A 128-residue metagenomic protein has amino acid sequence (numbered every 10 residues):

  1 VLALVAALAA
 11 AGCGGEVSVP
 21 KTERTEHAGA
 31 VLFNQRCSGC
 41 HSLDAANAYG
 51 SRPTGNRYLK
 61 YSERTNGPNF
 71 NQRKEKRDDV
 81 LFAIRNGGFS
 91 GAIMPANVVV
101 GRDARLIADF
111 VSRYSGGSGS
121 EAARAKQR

Functional and structural regions predicted by a protein language model:
V1-L2: Bacterial N-terminal signal peptides that target proteins for export
V5-A6: Gram-negative bacterial Sec-dependent N-terminal signal peptides
A9-G12: C-terminal motif of bacterial Sec signal peptides marking the signal peptidase cleavage site
V17-T25, A30-N69, N86-I93, R113-A123: Periplasmic/extracellular electron-transfer cofactor-ligation site, primarily the c-type cytochrome heme-c attachment
G67, R77, L81-I84, A104 (+1 more regions): Extracytoplasmic/secreted envelope proteins and their assembly/folding machinery, especially bacterial periplasmic
Q72-R73: Short, surface-exposed ligand-recognition loops at beta-strand->loop->(often short) alpha-helix junctions that present
R77, L81-G91, P95-N97: Extended amphipathic secondary-structure runs
A96-R128: C-terminal capping alpha-helices of c-type cytochrome domains
